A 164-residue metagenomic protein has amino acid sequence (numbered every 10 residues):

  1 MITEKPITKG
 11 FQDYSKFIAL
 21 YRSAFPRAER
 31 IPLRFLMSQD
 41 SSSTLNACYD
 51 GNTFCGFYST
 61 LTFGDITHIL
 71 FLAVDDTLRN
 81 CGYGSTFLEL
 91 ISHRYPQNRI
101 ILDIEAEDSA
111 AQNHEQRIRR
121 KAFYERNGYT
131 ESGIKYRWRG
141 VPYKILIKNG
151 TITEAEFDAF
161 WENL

Functional and structural regions predicted by a protein language model:
M1-I31, Y143, A155-N163: Short amphipathic alpha-helix that is part of the acyltransferase structural core
R22-D50: Active-site rim helix/loop that mediates acceptor-substrate recognition in acyltransferases
T44-N46, T67, P142-L146: Short beta-strand micro-motifs in enzyme catalytic cores
A47, N52-T62, I66-A73: Conserved beta-strand in the GNAT
V74, N80-R94: Conserved acetyl-CoA-binding loop-helix of GNAT-fold acetyltransferases
Y95-Q116: Conserved GNAT acetyl-CoA-binding A-motif
R117-I118, G133-L164: C-terminal "cap" of GNAT-fold acetyltransferases
A122-S132: Conserved acetyl-CoA-binding loop of GNAT-fold acetyltransferases
